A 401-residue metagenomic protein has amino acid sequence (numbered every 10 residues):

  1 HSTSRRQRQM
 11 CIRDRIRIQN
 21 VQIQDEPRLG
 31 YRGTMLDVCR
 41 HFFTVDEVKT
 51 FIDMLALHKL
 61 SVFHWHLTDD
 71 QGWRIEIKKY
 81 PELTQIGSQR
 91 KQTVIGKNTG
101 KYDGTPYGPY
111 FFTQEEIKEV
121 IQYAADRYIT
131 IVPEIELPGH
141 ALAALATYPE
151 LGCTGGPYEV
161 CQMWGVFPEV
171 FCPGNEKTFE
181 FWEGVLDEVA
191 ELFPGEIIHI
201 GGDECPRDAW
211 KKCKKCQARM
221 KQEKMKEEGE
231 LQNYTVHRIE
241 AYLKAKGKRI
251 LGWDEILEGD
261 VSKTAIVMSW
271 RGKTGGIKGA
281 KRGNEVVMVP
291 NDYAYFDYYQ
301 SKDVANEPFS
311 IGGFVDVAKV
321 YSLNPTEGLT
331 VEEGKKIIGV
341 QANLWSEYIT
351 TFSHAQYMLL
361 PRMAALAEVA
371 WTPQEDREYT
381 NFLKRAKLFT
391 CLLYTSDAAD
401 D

Functional and structural regions predicted by a protein language model:
H1-R8, I12, Y394-D401: Single conserved hydrophobic/aromatic residue that forms the stacking wall/gate of nucleotide- or nucleobase-binding
R6-Q9, R13-E169, P173-E180, G184-I197 (+3 more regions): Feature activates predominantly on carbohydrate-active enzymes
F42-T44, D70-E76, P138-A144, H199 (+5 more regions): Flexible loop/turn segments at secondary-structure boundaries
P81-L83, P149-G152, C216, S269-W270 (+1 more regions): Short, hinge-like loop/turn segments at secondary-structure boundaries
Y110, F171-F179, M225-N233, A265-S269 (+3 more regions): Hydrophobic alpha-helical scaffolding
E169-K263: Active-site neighborhood of glycoside hydrolase catalytic domains
R249-A265, W270-S396: Flexible, acidic glycine-rich loops studded with aromatic residues
